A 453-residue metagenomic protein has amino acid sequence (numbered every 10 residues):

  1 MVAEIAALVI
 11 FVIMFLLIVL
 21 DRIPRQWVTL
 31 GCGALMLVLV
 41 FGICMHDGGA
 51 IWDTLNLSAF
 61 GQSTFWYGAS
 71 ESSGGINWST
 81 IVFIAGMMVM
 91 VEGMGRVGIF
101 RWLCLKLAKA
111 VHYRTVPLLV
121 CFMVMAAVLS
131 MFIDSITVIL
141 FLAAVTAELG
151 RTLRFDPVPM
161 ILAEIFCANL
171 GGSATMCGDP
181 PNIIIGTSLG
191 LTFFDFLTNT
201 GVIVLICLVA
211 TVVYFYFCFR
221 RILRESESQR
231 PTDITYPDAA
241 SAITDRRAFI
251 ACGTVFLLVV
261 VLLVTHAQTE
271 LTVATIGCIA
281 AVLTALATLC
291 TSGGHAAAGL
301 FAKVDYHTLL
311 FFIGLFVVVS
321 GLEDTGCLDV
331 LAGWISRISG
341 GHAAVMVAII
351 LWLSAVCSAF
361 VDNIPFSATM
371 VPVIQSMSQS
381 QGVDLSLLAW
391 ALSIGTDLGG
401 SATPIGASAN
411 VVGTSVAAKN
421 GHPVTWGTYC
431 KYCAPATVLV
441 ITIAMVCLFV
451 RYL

Functional and structural regions predicted by a protein language model:
M1-W102, G201-L208, V212-G333, V424 (+1 more regions): Hydrophobic transmembrane alpha-helices of multi-pass small-molecule transporters
I10, L39, V82-G86, C121-M125 (+5 more regions): Membrane-embedded alpha-helical core segments of multi-pass
L16-R22, E92, M125-D134, I165-C177 (+2 more regions): Transmembrane alpha-helix interface/packing and boundary motifs in multi-pass membrane proteins, characterized by
T29-C32, M36, M88, L118-A126 (+11 more regions): Alpha-helical transmembrane segments of multi-pass membrane proteins, especially transporters and channels
L57-D156, F311-Q381, L385-S386: Membrane-embedded alpha-helical segments and adjacent helix-loop junctions characteristic of multi-pass solute
T137-E148, I161, T175-L189, Q229 (+4 more regions): Re-entrant/interfacial helical elements at transmembrane boundaries that shape and gate the permeation pathway
E148-T232, A240, D384, V412-V446 (+1 more regions): Membrane-core helix-loop-helix motifs of multi-pass transport proteins
L258, L283, A298-F301, L310 (+9 more regions): Generic hydrophobic alpha-helical scaffold/packing signal
